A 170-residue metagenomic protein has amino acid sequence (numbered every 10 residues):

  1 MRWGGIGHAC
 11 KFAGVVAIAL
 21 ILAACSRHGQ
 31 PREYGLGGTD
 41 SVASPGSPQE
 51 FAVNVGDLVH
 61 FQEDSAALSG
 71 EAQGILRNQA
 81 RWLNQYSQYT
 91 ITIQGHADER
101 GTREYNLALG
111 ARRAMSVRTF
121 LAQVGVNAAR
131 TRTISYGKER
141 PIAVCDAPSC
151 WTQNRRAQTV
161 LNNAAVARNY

Functional and structural regions predicted by a protein language model:
R2-G14: Bacterial N-terminal signal peptides that target proteins for export
I21-A24: C-terminal motif of bacterial Sec signal peptides marking the signal peptidase cleavage site
S26-T90, N162-Y170: Periplasmic peptidoglycan-binding/tethering modules of Gram-negative envelope proteins
A52-V53, Q85-Y86, V126, C150-Q153: Extracellular/periplasmic catalytic domains that process cell-envelope and extracellular macromolecules
E71-N78, E104, R112, S116 (+1 more regions): Extracytoplasmic/secreted proteins, especially bacterial periplasmic and envelope-associated proteins
S87-H96, A111-I142, R155-Y170: A non-catalytic structural micro-motif
A143-A147: Short beta-alpha junctions and helix-cap segments that line functional grooves
